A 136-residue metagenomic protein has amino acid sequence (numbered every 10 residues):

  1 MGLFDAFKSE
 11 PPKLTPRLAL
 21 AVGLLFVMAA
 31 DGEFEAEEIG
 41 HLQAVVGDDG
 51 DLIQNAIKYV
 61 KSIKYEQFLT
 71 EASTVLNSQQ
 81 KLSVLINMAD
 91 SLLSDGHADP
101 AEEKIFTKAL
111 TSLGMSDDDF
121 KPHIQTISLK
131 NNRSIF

Functional and structural regions predicted by a protein language model:
M1-F136: Small-residue-enriched hydrophobic alpha-helices in membranes
